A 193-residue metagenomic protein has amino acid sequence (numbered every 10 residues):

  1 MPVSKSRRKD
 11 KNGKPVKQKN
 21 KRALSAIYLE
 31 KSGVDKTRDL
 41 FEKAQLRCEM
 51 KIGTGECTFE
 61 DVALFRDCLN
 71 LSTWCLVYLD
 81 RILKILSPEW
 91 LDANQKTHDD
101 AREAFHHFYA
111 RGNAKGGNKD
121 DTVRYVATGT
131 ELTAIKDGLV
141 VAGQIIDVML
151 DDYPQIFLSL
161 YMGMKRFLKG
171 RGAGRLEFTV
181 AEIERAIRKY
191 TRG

Functional and structural regions predicted by a protein language model:
M1-Y28, R192-G193: Short Lys/Arg-rich cationic patches that frequently serve as NLS/NoLS or arginine-rich RNA/DNA-binding motifs
G13, E49, R175-V180, E184: Low-complexity, intrinsically disordered short peptide segments enriched in small/polar/basic residues
K17, A23-Y28, D39, Q45 (+7 more regions): Acidic/proline-rich low-complexity IDRs
A23-F59, E89-R124, F167-G170, I183 (+1 more regions): Short, flexible domain-boundary/linker segments around small modular repeats
G33-E42, C68-C75, E131, I135: Short amphipathic alpha-helical heptad-repeat segments
K51-N70, D120-V140: Short, low-complexity cationic-aromatic patches
D67-H107, V140-T179: Extended intrinsically disordered, low-complexity coil regions enriched in Ser, Thr, Gly, Ala and often Pro
